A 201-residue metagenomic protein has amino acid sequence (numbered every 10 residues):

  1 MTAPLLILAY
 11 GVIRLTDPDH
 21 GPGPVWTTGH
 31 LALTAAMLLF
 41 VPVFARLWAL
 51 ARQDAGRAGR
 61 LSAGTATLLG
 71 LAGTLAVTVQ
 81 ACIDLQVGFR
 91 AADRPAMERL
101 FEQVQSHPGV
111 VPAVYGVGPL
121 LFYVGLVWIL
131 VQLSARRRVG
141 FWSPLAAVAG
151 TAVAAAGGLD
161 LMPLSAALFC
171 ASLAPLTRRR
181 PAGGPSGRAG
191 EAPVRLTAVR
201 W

Functional and structural regions predicted by a protein language model:
M1-W201: Hydrophobic, aromatic-enriched alpha-helical segments typical of multi-pass transmembrane helices
